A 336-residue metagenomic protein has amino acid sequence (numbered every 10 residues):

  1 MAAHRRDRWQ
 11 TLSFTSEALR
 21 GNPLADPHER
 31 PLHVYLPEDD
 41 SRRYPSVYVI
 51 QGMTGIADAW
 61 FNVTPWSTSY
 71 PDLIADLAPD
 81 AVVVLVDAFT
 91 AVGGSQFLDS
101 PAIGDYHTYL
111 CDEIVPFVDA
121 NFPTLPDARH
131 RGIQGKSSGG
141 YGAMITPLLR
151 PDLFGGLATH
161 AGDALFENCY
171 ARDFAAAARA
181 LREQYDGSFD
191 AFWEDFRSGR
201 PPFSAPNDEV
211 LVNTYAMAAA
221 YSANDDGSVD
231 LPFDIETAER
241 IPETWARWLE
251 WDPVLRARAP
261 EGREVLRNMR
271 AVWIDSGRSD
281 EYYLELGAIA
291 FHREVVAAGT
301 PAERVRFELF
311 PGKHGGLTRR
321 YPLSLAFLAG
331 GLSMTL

Functional and structural regions predicted by a protein language model:
M1-L336: Non-catalytic cap/lid and distal C-terminal segments of serine-dependent acyl enzymes
